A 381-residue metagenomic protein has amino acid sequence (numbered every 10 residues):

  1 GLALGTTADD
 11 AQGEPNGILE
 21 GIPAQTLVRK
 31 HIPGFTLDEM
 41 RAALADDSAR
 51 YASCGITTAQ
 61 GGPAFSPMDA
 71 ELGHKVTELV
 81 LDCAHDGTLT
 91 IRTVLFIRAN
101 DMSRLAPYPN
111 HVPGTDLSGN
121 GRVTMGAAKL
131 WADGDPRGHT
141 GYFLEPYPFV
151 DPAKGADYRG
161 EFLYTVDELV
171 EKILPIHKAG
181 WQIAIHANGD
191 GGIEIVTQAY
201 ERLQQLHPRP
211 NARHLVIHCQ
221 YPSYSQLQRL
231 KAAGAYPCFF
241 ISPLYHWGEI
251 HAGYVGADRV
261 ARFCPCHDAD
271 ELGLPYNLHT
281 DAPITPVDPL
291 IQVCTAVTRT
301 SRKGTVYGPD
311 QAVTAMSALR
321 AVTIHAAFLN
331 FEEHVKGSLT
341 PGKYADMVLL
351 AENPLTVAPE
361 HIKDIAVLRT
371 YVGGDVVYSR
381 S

Functional and structural regions predicted by a protein language model:
G1-H111, G126, L130, D135-G192 (+6 more regions): Divalent metal-binding segments
A42, L174-A184, G191-H214, H218-C219 (+4 more regions): His/Asp/Glu-enriched, well-ordered alpha-helical/loop segment that forms or immediately abuts the divalent-metal
T115-G119: Accessory "access/gating" subregions that flank catalytic or transport cores
N120-T140, A235-L244: Non-cysteine beta-strand/loop elements that form the S-adenosyl-L-methionine
R380-S381: Basic/polar N-terminal segments that are highly enriched at the extreme N-terminus, encompassing both cleavable
